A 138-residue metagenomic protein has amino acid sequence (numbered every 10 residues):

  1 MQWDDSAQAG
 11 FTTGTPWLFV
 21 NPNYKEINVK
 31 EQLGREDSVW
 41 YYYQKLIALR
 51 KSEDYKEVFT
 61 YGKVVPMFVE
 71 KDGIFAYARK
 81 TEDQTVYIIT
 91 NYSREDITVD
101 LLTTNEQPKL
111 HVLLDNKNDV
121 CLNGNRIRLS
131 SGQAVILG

Functional and structural regions predicted by a protein language model:
M1-I97: Loop/helix patches that line or flank the sugar-binding groove of alpha-linked glycan CAZymes
A7, S93, L102, K117-C121: Intrinsic disorder/low-complexity detector
E70, Y92, T103-E106, L129-S130: A generic structural signal for short, non-catalytic loop/turn and secondary-structure boundary residues
D96-D115: Beta-strand-rich binding/interaction modules
H111-N125: Solvent-exposed beta-strand/loop surfaces of large extracellular or lumenal domains
C121-G138: C-terminal beta-strand-rich structural cap/linker in extracellular carbohydrate-active enzymes
